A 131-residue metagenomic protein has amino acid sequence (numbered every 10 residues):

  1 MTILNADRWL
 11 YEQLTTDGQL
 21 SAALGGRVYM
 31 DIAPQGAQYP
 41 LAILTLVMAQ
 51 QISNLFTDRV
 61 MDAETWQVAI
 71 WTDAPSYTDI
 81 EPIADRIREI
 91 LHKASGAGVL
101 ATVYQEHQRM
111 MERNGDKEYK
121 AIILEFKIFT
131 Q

Functional and structural regions predicted by a protein language model:
M1, A74, T78, R113-D116: Charge-dense, low-complexity intrinsically disordered segments
M1-D58, T78, D85, E89 (+1 more regions): Small/polar-rich, solvent-exposed N-terminal microdomains that initiate assembly or binding
T16, E89-Q131: Acidic-leaning, charged glycine-interspersed low-complexity segments
L44-L46, D62, Y104-Q108: Solvent-exposed, well-ordered amphipathic alpha-helical segments that flank/support binding or catalytic loops
L55-M61, R113-K117: Short, solvent-exposed beta-strand/turn "edge" segments of beta-rich domains on protein surfaces
R59-A74, K120-Q131: Oligomerization/assembly interface segments of phage tail-like spikes and tubes
T78-E81, K120: Short, amphipathic alpha-helical segments
